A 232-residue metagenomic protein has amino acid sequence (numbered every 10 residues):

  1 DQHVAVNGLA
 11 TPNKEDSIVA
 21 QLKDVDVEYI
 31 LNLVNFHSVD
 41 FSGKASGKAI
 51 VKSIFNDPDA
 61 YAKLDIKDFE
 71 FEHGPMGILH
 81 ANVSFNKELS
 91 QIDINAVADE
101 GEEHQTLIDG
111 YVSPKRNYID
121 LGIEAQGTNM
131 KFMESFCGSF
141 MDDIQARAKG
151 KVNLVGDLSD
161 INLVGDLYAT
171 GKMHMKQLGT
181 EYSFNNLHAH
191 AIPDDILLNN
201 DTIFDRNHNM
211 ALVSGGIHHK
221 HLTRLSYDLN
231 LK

Functional and structural regions predicted by a protein language model:
D1-K232: Interface amphipathic segments
